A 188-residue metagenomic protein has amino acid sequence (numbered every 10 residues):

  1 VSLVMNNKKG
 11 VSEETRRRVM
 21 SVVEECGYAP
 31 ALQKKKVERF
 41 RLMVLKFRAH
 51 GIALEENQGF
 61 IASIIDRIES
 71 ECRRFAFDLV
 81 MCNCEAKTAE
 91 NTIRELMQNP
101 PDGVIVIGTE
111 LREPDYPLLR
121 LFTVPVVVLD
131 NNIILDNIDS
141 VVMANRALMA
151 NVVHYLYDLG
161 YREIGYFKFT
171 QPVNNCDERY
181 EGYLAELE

Functional and structural regions predicted by a protein language model:
S2-R39: N-terminal helix-turn-helix DNA-binding module of bacterial transcription factors
E13, R17, D66, H154 (+1 more regions): Surface-exposed alpha-helical interface segments used for non-catalytic interactions
V22, R67-E71, L118, E178-E188: Alpha-helical structural signal in soluble globular domains
A29, D102, Y161-E163: Short acidic/polar active-site loop segments enriched in Thr and Asp
V37-L42, G160: A short, charged/proline- and glycine-enriched loop that marks the coil->beta-strand transition at the N-terminal
F40-H154: Alpha-helical recognition/docking segments in bacterial nutrient-uptake and carbohydrate-utilization systems
V152-L187: An alpha-beta-alpha
